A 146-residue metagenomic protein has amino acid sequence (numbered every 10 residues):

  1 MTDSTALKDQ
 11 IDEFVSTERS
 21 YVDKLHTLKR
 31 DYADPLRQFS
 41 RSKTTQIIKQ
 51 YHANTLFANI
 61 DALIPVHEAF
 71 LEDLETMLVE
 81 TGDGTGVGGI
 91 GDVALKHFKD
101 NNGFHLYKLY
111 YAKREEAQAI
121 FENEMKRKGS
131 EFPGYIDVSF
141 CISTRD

Functional and structural regions predicted by a protein language model:
M1-D146: An all-alpha helical bundle fold corresponding to the catalytic cores of small-GTPase guanine nucleotide exchange
